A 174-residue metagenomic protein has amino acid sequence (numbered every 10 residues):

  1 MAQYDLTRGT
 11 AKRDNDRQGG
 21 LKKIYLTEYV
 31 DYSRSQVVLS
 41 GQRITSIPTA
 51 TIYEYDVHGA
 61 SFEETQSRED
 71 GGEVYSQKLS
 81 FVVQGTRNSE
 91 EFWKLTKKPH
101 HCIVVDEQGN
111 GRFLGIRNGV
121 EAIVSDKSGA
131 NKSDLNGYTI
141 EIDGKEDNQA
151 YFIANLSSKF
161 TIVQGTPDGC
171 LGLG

Functional and structural regions predicted by a protein language model:
M1-Q3, L173-G174: Classical N-terminal secretory signal peptides
A2-S76, G119-K132: Solvent-exposed edge beta-strands and adjacent loop segments that serve as assembly or binding interfaces
G9, Y29-Y32, Q84-N88, E107-Q108 (+3 more regions): Generic structural motif
D31-S33, L39, P48, D106 (+2 more regions): Serine/threonine-rich low-complexity intrinsically disordered regions
S61-V120: Structured, beta-strand-rich domain cores that present glycine/charged loop surfaces used to bind extended ligands
G119-G174: Mixed-charge, glycine-accented linear interaction segment located at domain edges/termini
